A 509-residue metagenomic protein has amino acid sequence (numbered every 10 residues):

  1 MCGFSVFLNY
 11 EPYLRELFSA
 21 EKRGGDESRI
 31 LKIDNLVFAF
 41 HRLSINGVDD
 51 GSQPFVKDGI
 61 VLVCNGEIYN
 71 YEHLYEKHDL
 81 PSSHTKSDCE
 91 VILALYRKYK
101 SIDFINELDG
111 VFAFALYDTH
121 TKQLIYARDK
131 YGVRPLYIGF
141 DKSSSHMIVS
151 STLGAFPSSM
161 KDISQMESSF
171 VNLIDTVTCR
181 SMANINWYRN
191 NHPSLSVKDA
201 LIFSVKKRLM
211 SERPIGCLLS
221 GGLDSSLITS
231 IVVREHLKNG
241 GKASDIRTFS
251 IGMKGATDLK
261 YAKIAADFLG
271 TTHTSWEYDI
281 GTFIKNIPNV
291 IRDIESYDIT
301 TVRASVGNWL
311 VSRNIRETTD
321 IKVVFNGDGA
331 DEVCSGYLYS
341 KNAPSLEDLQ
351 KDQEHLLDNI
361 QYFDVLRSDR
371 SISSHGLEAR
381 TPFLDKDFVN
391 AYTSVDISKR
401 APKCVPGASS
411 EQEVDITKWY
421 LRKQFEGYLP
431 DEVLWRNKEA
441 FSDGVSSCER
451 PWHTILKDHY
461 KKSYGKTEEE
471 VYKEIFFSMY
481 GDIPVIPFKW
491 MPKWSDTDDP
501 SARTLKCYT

Functional and structural regions predicted by a protein language model:
M1-S296, T318, K322: Cysteine-centered catalytic environments shared across enzyme families
L8-E11, H120-I125, V133-L136, F140-D141 (+4 more regions): ATP-dependent adenylate-handling active sites, centered on carboxylate activation for C-N bond formation
L17, C89-L93, V389, R422 (+1 more regions): Short, well-structured alpha-helical segments
D431-N437: A short alpha-helix-loop-beta-strand transition element characteristic of N-terminal alpha/beta dinucleotide-binding
